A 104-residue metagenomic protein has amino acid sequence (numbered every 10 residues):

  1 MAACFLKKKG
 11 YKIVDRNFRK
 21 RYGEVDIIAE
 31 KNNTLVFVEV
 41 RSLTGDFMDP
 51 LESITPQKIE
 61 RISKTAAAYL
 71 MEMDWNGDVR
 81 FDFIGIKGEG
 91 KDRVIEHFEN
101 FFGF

Functional and structural regions predicted by a protein language model:
M1-R16: Acidic-basic catalytic patches of nuclease active cores, encompassing PD-(D/E)XK and other metal-cofactor nuclease
R16-N17, V38: Charged, well-structured alpha/beta interaction segments
R21-G23: Short acidic/glycine-enriched loop/turn segments that link adjacent beta-strands
V25-G45, I62: Conserved catalytic cores of phosphodiester-cleaving nucleases, focusing on short active-site segments
E30, L51, G77: Positively charged, solvent-exposed patches that mediate nucleic-acid binding
L43-K64: Mg2+/Mn2+-dependent nuclease catalytic core
S63-M73: Metal-dependent nuclease catalytic cores in nucleic-acid-processing enzymes, especially RNase H-like/related
E72-F104: Domain-level recognition of nuclease-like catalytic cores that cleave nucleotide substrates
